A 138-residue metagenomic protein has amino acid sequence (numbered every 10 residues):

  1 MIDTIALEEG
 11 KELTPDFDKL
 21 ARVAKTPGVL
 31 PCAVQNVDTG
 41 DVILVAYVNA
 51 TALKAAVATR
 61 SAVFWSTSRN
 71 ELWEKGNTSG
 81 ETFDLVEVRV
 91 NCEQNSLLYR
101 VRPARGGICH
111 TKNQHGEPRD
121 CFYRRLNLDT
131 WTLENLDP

Functional and structural regions predicted by a protein language model:
I2-V29, N36-I43, V48-P138: C-terminal binding/interaction regions
